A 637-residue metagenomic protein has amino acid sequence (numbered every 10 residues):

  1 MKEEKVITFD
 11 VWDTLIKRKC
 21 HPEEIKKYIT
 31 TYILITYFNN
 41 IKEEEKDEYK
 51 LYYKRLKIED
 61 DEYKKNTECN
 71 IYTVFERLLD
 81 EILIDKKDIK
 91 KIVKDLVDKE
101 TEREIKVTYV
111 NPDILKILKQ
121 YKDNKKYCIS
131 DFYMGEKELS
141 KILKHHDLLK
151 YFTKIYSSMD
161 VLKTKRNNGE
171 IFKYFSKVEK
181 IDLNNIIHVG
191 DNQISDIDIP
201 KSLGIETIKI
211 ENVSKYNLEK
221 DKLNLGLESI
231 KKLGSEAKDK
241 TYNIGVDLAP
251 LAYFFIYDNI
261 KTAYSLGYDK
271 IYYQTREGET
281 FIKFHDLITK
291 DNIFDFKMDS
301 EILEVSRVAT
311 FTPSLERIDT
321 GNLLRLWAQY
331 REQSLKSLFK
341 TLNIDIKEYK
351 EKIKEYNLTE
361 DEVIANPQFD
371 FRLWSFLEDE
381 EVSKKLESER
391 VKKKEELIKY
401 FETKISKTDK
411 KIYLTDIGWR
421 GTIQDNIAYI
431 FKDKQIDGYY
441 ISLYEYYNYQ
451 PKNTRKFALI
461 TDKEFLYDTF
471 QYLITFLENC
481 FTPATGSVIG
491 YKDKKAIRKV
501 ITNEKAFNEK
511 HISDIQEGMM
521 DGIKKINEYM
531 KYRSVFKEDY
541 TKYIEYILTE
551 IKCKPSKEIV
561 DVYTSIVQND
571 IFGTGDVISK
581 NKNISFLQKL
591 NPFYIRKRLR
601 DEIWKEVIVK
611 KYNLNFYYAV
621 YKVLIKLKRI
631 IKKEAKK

Functional and structural regions predicted by a protein language model:
K2-Y52: Active-site neighborhood of HAD-like aspartate-dependent phosphohydrolases
H21, I25, T67-I71, K106-I114 (+5 more regions): Phosphate/oxyanion-binding active-site loops and adjacent basic polyanion-contact surfaces
K26, I33, L118-Q120, F132 (+1 more regions): Nucleic acid-processing catalytic cores of prokaryotic defense/repair systems
L34-I58, D80-E100, L149-K154, L183-N185 (+3 more regions): Short, surface-exposed acidic
E48-F75: N-terminal accessory alpha/beta regions
K65-C128, S140: Short, acidic loop-to-helix structural element flanking the phosphoryl-transfer center in phosphate-processing enzymes
Y127-N185: Substrate-recognition "cap/lid" segment bordering the active-site pocket of phosphatases
K173, E179, L183-V189, D198 (+1 more regions): Long, low-complexity, Lys/Arg-enriched
